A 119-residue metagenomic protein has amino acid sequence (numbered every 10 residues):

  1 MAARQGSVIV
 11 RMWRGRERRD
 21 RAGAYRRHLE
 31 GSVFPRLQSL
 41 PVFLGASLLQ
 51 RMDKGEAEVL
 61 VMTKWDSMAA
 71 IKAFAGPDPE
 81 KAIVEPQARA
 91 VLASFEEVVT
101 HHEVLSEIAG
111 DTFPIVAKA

Functional and structural regions predicted by a protein language model:
M1-S7, S47-A57, I83-A119: Glycine-rich beta-strand-turn "strand-cap" elements at beta-sheet edges
R4, G31-S32, R36-L44, K64-H101: An amphipathic, aromatic/His-enriched active-site/gating alpha helix that lines ligand/cofactor pockets
I9-R16, S47-D78: Short, well-ordered beta-strand segments in beta-rich or mixed alpha/beta enzyme and ligand-binding folds
R16-L29: Short, surface-exposed ligand-recognition loops at beta-strand->loop->(often short) alpha-helix junctions that present
R21-G23, A69-I71, E107: Residue-level signal for secondary-structure boundary sites
